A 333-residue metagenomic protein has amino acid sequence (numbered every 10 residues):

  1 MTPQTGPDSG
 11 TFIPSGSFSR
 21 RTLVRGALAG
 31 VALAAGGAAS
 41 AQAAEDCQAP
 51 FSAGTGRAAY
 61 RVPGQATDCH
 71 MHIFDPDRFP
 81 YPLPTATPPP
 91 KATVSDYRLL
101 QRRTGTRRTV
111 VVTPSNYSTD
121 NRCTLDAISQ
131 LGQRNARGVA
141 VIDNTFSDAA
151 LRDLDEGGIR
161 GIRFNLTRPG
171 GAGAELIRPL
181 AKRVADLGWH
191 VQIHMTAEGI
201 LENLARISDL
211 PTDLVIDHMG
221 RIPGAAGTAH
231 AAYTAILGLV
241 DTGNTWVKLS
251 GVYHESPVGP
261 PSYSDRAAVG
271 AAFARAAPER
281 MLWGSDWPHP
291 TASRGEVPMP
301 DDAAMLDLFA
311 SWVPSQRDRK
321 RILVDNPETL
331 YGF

Functional and structural regions predicted by a protein language model:
M1-F18, A32: N-terminal secretory signal peptides
F18-A34: N-terminal export leaders
V24, A44-T119: An N-terminally biased module of ancient metal coordination in phosphate/nucleic-acid-related enzymes
A35-S40: C-terminal segment of classical bacterial N-terminal signal peptides
A44-R57, G224, A229-F333: H/E-rich (His + Asp/Glu) clusters that bind or coordinate divalent metals
E45-A49, Y117-A205, K248-E255, G259-P260: Active-site gating/metal-coordination segments in enzymes
T67-M71, T109-V112, A136-A140, I162-F164 (+4 more regions): Hydrophobic faces of well-ordered beta-strands that scaffold small-molecule active sites in alpha/beta enzyme cores
T93-Y97, F146-A149, I200-L201, T228-I236: Alpha-helical scaffolding within the catalytic cores of extracellular/periplasmic polymer-degrading hydrolases
